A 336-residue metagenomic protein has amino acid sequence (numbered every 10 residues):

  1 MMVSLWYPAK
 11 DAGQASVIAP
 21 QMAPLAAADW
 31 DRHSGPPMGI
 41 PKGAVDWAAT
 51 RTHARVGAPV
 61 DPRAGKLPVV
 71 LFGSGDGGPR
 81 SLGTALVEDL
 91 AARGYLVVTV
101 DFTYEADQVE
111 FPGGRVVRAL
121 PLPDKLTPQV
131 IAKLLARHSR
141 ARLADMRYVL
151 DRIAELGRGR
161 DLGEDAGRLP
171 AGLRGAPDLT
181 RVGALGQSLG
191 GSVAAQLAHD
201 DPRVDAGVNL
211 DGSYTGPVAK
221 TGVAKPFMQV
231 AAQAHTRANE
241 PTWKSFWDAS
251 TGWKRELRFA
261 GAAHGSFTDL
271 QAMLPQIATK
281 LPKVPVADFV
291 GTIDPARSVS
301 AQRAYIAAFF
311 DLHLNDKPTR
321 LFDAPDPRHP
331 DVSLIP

Functional and structural regions predicted by a protein language model:
M1-V70, A287-P295, N315: Domain-level recognition of soluble alpha/beta enzyme cores, biased toward histidine phosphatases/phosphomutases
L5, L90, M146, V182 (+2 more regions): Divalent metal-coordination and catalytic microenvironments
K10, P20-A44, S81-T127, A260: Active-site machinery of serine-nucleophile hydrolases
K10-D11, G261-A262, L270-P336: Alpha/beta-hydrolase-fold serine-hydrolase catalytic core, especially in secreted/extracellular enzymes
R51-L67, F72-E110, T236-N239: Short substrate-entry loop that stabilizes the transition state in hydrolases
Y104-L179: Alpha/beta-hydrolase active-site loop
V149-G222: Primarily recognizes the serine-hydrolase "nucleophile elbow" in alpha/beta-hydrolase and SGNH/GDSL folds
D205-F267: The feature captures the conserved acid-bearing segment of alpha/beta-hydrolase catalytic domains
